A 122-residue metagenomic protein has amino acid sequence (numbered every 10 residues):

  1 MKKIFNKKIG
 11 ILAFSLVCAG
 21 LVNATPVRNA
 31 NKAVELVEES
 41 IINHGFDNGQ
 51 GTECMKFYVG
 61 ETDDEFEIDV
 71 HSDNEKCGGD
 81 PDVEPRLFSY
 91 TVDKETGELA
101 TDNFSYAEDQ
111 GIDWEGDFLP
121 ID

Functional and structural regions predicted by a protein language model:
K2-G10: Bacterial N-terminal signal peptides that target proteins for export
I11-L12, V22: Cleavable N-terminal signal peptides
S15-L16: Short, linear, compositionally biased motifs with a strong N-terminal bias
T25-K56: Short, non-transmembrane alpha-helical segments in secretory-pathway proteins
Q50-E95: Exposed beta-strand-loop-beta-strand "reactive/processing" segments of non-cytosolic proteins
E98-D122: C-terminal partner/receptor-binding element of secreted or periplasmic proteins
